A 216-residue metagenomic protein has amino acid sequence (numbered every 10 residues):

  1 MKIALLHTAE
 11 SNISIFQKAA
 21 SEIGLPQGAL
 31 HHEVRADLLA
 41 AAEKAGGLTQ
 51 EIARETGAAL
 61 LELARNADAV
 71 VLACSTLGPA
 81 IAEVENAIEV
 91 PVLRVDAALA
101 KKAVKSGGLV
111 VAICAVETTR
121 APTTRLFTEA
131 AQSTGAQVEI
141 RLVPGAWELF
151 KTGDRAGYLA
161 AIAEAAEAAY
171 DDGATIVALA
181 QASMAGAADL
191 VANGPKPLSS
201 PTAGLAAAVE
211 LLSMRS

Functional and structural regions predicted by a protein language model:
M1-S216: Non-catalytic structural scaffold of enzyme domains
